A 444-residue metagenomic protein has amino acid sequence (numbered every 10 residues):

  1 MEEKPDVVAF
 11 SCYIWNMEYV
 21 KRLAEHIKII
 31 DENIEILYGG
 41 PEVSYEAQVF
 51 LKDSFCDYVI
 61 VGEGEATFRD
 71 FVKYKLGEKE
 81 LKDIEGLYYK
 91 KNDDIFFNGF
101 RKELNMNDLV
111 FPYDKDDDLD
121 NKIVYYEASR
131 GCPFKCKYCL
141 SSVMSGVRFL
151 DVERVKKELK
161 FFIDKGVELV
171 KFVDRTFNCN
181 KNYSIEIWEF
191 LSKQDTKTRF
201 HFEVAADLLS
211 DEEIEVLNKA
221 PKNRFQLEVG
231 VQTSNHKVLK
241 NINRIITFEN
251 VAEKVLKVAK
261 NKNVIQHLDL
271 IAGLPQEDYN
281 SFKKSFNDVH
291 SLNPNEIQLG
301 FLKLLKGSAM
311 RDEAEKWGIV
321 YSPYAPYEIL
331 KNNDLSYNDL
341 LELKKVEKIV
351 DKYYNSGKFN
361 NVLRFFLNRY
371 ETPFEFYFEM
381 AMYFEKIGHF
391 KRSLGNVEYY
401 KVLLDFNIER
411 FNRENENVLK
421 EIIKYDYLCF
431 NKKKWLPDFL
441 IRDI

Functional and structural regions predicted by a protein language model:
M1-F100: Glycine-rich beta-alpha loop elements in corrinoid/cobalamin-binding modules across cobalamin-dependent enzymes
E2, I30, K52-D53, L81 (+5 more regions): Alpha-helix termination/capping residues and helix-transition junctions
V7-A9, E35-L37, K156, I163-V173 (+4 more regions): Conserved C-terminal portion of the radical SAM core fold that forms the substrate/S-adenosylmethionine-binding
Y19-L23, G64, D151, Y183-I187 (+3 more regions): Residues at alpha-helix caps and immediate loop-helix transition turns in enzyme cores, especially N- and C-cap
V49-T67, D195, A220-F225, V289-N295: Structural recognition of alpha->loop->beta junctions
F100-M106: A short, sequence-level motif marking secondary-structure junctions
N107-V264: Radical SAM [4Fe-4S] cluster-binding motif and immediate context
C132, K348-I444: Radical SAM enzyme core and accessory elements
